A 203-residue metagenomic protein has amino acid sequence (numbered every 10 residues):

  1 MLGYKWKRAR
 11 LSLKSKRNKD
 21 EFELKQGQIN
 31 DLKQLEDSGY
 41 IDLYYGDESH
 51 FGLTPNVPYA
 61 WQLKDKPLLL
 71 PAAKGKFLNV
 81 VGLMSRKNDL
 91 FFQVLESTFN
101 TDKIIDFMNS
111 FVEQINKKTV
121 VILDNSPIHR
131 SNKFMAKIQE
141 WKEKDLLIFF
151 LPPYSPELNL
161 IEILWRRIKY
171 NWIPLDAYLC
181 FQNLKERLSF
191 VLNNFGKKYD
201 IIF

Functional and structural regions predicted by a protein language model:
M1-F203: Short functional hotspots at interaction and active-site rims
